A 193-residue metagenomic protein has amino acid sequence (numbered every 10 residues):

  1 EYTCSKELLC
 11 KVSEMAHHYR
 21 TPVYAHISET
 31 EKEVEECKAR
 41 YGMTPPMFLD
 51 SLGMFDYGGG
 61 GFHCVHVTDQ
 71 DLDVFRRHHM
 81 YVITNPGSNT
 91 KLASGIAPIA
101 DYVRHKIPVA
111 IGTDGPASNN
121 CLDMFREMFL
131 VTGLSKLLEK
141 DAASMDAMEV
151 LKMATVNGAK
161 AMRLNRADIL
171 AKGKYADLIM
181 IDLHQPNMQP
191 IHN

Functional and structural regions predicted by a protein language model:
E1-Y81, A93-V109, F129: Histidine/acidic residue-rich metal-binding segments in metalloenzymes
I27, P86, D182-H184: Nucleotide-sugar donor-binding loop of glycosyltransferases
E29, P86-T90, G115-A117: Short, acidic/turn-prone active-site loops that include or flank metal/cofactor- and phosphate-binding residues
E33-V34, L92-A93, N120-C121, I191: Short secondary-structure boundary/hinge segments and terminal tails
S51-G58, A100-H184: His/Asp/Glu-enriched, well-ordered alpha-helical/loop segment that forms or immediately abuts the divalent-metal
D69, T90-K91, N119, M188: Short glycine-rich, flexible loops that bind phosphorylated cofactors or substrates
P186-N193: Short, surface-exposed loop/helix-turn segments at secondary-structure junctions that function as lids/hinges flanking
